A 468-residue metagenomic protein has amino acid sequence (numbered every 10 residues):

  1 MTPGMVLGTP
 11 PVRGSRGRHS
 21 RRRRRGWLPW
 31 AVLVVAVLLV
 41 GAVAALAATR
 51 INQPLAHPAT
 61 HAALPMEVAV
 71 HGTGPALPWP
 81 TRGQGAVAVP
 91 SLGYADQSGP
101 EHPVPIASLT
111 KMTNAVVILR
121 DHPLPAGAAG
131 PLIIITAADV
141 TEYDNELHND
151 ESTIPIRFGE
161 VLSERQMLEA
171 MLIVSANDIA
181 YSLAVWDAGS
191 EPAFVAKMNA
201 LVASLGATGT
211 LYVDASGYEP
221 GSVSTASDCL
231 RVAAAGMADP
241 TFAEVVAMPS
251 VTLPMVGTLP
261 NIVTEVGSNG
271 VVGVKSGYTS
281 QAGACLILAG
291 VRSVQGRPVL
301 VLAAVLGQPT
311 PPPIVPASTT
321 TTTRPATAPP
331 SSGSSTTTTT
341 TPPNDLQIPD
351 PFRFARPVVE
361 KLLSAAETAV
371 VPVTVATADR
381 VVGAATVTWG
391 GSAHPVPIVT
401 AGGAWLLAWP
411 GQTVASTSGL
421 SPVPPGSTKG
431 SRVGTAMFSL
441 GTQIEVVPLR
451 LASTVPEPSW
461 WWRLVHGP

Functional and structural regions predicted by a protein language model:
M1-A31: Terminal targeting segments of Actinobacterial cell-envelope proteins
G4, R24, N52-S227, A234-P240: Active-site-adjacent loops and short helices of periplasmic peptidoglycan-processing enzymes
W30, L46-A56, G72, R324-P325 (+3 more regions): Conserved SxxK-family serine transpeptidase/carboxypeptidase catalytic domain of penicillin-binding proteins
V32-A48: Hydrophobic membrane-insertion alpha-helices, especially the h-region of bacterial N-terminal signal peptides
P75-L77, G159, S276-S280, G426-S427: Short Gly/Pro-enriched turn/cap motifs at secondary-structure boundaries
P90-L92, R120-H122, T136-V140, W186-A188 (+9 more regions): Solvent-exposed coil/turn segments that connect beta secondary-structure elements in extracytoplasmic/periplasmic
F242-S318, P342-P372: A penicillin-recognizing enzyme superfamily signal
P312-P330: Long, compositionally biased low-complexity repeat segments characteristic of intrinsically disordered regions
